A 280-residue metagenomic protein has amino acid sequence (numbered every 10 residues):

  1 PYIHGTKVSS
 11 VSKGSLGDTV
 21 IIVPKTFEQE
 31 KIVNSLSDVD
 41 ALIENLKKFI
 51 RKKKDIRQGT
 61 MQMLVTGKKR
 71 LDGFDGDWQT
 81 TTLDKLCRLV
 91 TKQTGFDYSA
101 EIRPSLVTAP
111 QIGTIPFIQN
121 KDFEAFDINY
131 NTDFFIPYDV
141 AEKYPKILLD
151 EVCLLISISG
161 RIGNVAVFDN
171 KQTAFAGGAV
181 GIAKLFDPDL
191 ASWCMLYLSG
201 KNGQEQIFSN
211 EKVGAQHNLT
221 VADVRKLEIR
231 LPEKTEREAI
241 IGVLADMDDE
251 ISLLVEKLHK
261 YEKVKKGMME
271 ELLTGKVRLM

Functional and structural regions predicted by a protein language model:
P1, S10-L16, F117-K121, N131-S199: A short beta-sheet element
I3-F27, A109-I112, I158, T173-G181 (+2 more regions): A short glycine-rich beta-alpha junction/loop motif
D18, T26, L71-I102, K226 (+1 more regions): Non-catalytic DNA-recognition/assembly elements of restriction-modification systems
V23-D77, E228-M280: Amphipathic alpha-helical coiled-coil/heptad-repeat segments
D84-T108, K121-E151: Sequence-specific dsDNA recognition surfaces
